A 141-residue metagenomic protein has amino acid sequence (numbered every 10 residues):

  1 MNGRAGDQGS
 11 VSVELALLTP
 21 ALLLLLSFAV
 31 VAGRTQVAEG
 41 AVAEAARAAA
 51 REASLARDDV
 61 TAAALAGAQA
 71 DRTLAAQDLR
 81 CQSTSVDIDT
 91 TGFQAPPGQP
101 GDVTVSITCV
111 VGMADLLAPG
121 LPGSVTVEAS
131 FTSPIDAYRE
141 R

Functional and structural regions predicted by a protein language model:
M1-G67: Alpha-helical assembly-interface signal, strongest on the long, hydrophobic N-terminal helix that forms
L55, D59-R141: Short, conserved structural patches
